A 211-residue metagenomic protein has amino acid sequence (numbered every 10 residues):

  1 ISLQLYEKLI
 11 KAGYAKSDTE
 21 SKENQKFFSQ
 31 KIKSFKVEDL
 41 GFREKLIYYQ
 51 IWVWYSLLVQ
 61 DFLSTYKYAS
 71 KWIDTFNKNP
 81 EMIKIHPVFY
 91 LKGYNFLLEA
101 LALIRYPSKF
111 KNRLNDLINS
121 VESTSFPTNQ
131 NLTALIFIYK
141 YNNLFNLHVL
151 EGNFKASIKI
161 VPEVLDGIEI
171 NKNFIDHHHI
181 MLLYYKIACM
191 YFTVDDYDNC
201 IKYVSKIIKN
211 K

Functional and structural regions predicted by a protein language model:
S2-K8, K16-S34, E38-D39, R43: Well-ordered mid-protein domain cores that form the structural environment of catalytic cofactors
S2-L5, E38-I47, P80-Y94, T124-N142 (+2 more regions): Alpha-solenoid helical repeat architecture
L3, E7, L46, W52-V53 (+10 more regions): Heptad-repeat amphipathic alpha-helical coiled-coil interaction surface used for oligomerization/assembly
L3-E20, I47-F62, L91-Y106, I136-E151 (+1 more regions): Tandem amphipathic alpha-helical repeat scaffolds
S29-V37, S70-M82, N115-N129, K159-N173 (+1 more regions): Amphipathic alpha-helical segments of tetratricopeptide repeats
V53, L57-N143: N-terminal entry module detector
H148-K211: Helix-coil-helix junctions within alpha-helical repeat/solenoid scaffolds
